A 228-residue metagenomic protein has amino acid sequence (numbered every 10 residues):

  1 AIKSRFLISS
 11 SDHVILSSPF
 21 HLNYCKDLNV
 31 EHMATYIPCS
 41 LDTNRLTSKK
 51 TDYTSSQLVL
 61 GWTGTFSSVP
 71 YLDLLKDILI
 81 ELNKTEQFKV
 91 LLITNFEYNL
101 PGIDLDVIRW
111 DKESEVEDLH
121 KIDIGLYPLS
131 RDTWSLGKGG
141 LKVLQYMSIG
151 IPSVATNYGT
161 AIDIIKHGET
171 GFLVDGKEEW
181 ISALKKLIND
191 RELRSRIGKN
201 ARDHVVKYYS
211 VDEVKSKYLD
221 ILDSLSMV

Functional and structural regions predicted by a protein language model:
A1-V14: Membrane-proximal helix-turn-helix segments that form the acceptor-binding/catalytic region of lipid-linked
L22-L41: Helix-loop-beta element that forms the nucleotide-linked donor phosphate-binding surface in glycosyltransferases
Y36, S40-Q57, K217, M227: Acidic anion/phosphate-binding donor-loop and adjacent secondary structure in glycosyltransferase catalytic cores
D42-R45, Y53-H120: Conserved catalytic-core segment of nucleotide-activated headgroup transferases in glycan assembly
P70, E113-S148, A155-D163: Nucleotide-sugar-dependent
F96, R131-D132, P152, G159-T160 (+2 more regions): Flexible glycine-rich beta->alpha loop in the catalytic core of nucleotide-sugar glycosyltransferases
K166-E178, K186-E192: Conserved acidic donor-binding segment of nucleotide-sugar-dependent glycosyltransferases
K186, L193-Y208, V214-D220: A short, well-ordered alpha-helix in the C-terminal region of glycosyltransferases
